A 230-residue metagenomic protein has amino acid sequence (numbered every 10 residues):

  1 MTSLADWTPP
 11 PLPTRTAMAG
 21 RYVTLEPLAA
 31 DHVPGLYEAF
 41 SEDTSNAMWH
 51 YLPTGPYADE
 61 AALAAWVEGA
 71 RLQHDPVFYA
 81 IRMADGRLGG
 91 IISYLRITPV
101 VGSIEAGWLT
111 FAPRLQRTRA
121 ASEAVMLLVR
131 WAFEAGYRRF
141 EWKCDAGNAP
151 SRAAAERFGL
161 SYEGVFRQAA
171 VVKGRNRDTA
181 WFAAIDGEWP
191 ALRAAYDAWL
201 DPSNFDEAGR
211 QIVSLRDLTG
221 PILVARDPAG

Functional and structural regions predicted by a protein language model:
M1-T118, W131-A135, R175-A180, A184-P190 (+1 more regions): GNAT-family acyltransferases
A121: Glycine-rich acyl-CoA binding loop
E134-C144: Conserved GNAT acetyl-CoA-binding A-motif
W142-R152: Conserved beta-strand-loop-alpha-helix junction that forms the acyl-donor binding cleft
A154-A155, F182: Conserved active-site tyrosine of GNAT-family acetyltransferases
R157-G159: Active-site-proximal glycine-rich helix-loop-beta segment
S161-R175: Conserved catalytic-core motifs of GNAT/GCN5-like acyltransferases
